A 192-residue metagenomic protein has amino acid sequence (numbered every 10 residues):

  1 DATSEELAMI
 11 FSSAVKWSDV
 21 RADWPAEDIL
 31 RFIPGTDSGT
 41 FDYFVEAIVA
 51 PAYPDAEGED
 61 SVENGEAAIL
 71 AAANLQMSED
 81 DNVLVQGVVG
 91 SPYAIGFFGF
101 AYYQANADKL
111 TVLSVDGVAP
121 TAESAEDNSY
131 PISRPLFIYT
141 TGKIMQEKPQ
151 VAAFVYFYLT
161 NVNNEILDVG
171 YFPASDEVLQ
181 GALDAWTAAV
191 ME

Functional and structural regions predicted by a protein language model:
D1-E192: Flexible loop/hinge segments at secondary-structure junctions
